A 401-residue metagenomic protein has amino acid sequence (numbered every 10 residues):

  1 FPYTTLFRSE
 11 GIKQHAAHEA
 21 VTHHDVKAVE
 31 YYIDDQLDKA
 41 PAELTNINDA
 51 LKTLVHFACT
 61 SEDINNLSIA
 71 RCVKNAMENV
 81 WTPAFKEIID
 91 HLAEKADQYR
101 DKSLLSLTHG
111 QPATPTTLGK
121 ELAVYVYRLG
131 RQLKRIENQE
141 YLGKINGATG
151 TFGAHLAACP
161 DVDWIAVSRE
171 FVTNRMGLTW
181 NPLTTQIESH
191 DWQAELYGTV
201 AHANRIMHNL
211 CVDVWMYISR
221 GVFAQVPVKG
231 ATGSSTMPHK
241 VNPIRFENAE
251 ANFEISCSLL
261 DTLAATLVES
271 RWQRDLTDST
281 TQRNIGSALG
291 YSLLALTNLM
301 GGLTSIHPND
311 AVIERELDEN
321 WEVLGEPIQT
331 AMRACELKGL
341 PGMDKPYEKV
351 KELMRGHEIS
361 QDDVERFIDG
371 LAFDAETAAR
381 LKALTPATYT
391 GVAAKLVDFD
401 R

Functional and structural regions predicted by a protein language model:
F1-H155, C159, D163-T173, G233-S234 (+8 more regions): A helix-coil-helix interface module used to build multimeric assemblies and to scaffold catalytic/cofactor sites
H18-H23, G221-F223, S234-R401: Glycine-rich cofactor/substrate-binding loops
E30, L37, P41, W81 (+12 more regions): A structural signal for well-ordered alpha-helices, especially hydrophobic packing surfaces of coiled-coils
A40, K95, Y99-K102, I136-Q139 (+7 more regions): Hydrophobic stripe of amphipathic alpha-helices that form coiled-coil interfaces
S61, L156-P160, R175, W180-I187 (+3 more regions): A structural signal for small-residue-enriched, beta-sheet-centric alpha/beta enzyme cores and oligomeric scaffold folds
K74, W81, L122, S189 (+4 more regions): Amphipathic alpha-helical coiled-coil segments and their boundaries
A76, K120, A194-H202, I328-K338: Short, well-ordered beta-strand elements within core beta-sheets of diverse protein domains
D161-F253, C257: Acidic, glycine-rich loop-and-beta core segments that form the ion-binding/anion-interacting portion of active sites
